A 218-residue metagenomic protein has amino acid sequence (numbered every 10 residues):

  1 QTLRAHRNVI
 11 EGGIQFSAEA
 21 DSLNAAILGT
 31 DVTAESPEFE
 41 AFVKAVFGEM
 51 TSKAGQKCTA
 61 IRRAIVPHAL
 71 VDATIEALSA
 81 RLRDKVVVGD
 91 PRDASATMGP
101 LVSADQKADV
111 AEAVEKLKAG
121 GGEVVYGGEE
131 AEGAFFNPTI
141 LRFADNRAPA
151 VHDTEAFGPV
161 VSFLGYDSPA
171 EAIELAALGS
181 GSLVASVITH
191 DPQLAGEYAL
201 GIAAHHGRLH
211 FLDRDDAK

Functional and structural regions predicted by a protein language model:
Q1, L23-I27, L194-A195, D216-K218: Short gly/pro/ser/thr-enriched loop/turn and capping motifs at secondary-structure boundaries
T2-R147, S168-L175: ALDH superfamily catalytic-core signature
K44, A80, A119, F135-K218: Conserved C-terminal structural/oligomerization subdomain of aldehyde/semialdehyde dehydrogenase
